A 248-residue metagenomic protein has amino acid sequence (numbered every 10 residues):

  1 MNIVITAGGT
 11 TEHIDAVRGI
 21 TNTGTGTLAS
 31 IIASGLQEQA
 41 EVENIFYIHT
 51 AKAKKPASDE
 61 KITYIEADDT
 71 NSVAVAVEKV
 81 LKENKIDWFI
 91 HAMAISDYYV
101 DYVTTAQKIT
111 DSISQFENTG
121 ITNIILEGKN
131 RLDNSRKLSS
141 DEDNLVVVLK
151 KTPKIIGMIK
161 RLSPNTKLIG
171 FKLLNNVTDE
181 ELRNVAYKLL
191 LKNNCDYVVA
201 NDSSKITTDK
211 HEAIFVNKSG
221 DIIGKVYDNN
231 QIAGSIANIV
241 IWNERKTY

Functional and structural regions predicted by a protein language model:
M1-Y248: A cross-family phosphate/adenosyl-ligand binding-site feature
